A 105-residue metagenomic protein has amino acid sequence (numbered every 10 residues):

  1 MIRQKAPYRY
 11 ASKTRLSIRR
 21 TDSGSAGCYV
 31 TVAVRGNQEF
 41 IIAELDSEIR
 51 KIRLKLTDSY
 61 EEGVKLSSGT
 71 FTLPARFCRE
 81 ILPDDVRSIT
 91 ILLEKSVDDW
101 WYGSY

Functional and structural regions predicted by a protein language model:
I2-D22, R35-D58, D84-D99: A short beta-strand-loop micro-motif that forms or neighbors metal/cofactor- and ligand-binding patches at active-site
R9-A11, V30, E61, C78 (+1 more regions): Compositionally biased, intrinsically disordered low-complexity regions enriched in proline and serine
D22-N37, S67-D84: Short beta-strand-centered segments at strand-helix junctions
T31-V34, L54-V64, S104-Y105: Secondary-structure transition/turn motif
F40, E61-S68: A short, polar/proline- and glycine-enriched secondary-structure boundary/capping micro-motif
K65, G69-T70, E80-I89, S96 (+2 more regions): Detector for the mature cores of small, proteolytically processed and post-translationally modified peptide effectors
